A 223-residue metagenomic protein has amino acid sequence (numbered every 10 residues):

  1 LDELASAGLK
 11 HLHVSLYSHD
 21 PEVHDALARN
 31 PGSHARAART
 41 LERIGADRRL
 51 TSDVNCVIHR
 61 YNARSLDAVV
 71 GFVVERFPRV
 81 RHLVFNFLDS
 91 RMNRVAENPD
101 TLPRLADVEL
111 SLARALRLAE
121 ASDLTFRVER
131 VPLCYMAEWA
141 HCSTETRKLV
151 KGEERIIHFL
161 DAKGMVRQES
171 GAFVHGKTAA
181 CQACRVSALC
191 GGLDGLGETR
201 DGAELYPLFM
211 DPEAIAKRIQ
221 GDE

Functional and structural regions predicted by a protein language model:
L1-F87: Radical SAM/AdoMet-radical enzyme domain recognition
L16, R130, A188: Short secondary-structure boundary segments
E22, N93, D194: Glycine/Thr-rich phosphate-binding loops of Rossmann-like dinucleotide-binding domains
P31, A35, A106, H175: Conserved phosphate-coordination/catalytic loops
Y61, R81-L105, R127-T146, F159 (+1 more regions): Flexible glycine/acidic-rich beta-alpha junction loops that bind and position SAM and/or redox cofactors in anaerobic
E75, R81, A96-S122, L149-E154 (+1 more regions): A structural motif corresponding to the C-terminal lobe/cap of the Radical SAM core domain
A140-H141, E145-E223: Flexible mid-to-C-terminal extensions adjoining Fe-S/redox cofactors in radical SAM and related proteins
